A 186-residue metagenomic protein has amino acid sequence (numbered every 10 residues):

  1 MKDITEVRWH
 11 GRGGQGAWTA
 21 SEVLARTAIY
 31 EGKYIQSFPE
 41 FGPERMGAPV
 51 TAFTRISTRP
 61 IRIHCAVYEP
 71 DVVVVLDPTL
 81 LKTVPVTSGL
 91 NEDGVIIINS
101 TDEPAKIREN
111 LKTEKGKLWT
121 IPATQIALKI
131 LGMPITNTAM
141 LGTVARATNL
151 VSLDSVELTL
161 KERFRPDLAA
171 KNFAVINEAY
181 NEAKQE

Functional and structural regions predicted by a protein language model:
M1-E186: Active-site cofactor/cluster-binding pocket
